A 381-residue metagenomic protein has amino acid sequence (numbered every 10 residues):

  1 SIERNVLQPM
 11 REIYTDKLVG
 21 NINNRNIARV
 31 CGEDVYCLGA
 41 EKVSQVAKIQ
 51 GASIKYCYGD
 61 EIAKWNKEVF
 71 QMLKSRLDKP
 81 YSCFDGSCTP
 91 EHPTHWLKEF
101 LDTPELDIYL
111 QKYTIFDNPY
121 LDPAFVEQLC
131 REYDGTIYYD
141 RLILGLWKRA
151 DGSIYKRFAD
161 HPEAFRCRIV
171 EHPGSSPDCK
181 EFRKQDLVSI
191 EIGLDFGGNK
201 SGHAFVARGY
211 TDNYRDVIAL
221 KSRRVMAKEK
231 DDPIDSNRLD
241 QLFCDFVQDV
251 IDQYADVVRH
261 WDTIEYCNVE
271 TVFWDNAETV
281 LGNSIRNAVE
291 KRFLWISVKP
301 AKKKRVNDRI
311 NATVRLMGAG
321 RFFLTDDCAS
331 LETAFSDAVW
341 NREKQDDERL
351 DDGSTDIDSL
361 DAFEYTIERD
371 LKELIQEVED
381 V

Functional and structural regions predicted by a protein language model:
E3-K55, W147: Inter-Walker segment of RecA-like/P-loop motor cores
N5-D16, W96-P104, L281-W295, A312-T313: Short, aromatic/basic amphipathic alpha-helical patches
D60-I62: Walker B catalytic acidic pair
K64-D134: ASCE P-loop NTPase helicase motor core
N118-G197: ATPase catalytic-site recognition across NTP-hydrolyzing enzymes
A164-V170, I367-V381: Acidic two-metal-ion nuclease catalytic site recognized across multiple nuclease folds, prominently DnaQ/RNase D-T
G202-R208: Short beta-strand scaffold segments in enzyme catalytic cores
V206, Y214-D352, E373-V381: Mg2+-dependent endonuclease catalytic cores in nucleic-acid-processing enzymes, primarily RNase H-like
